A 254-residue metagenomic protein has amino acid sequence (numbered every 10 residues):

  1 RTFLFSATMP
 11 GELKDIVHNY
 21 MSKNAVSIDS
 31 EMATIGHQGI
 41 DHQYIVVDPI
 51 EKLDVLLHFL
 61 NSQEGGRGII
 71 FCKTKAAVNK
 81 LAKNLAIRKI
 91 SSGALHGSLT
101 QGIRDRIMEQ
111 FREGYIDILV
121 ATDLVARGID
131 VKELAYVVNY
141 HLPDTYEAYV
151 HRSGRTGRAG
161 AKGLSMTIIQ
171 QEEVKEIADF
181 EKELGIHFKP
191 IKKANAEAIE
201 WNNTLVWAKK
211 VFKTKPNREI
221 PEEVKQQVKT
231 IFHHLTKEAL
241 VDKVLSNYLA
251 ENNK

Functional and structural regions predicted by a protein language model:
R1-A33, F180-K182, I186: Post-DEXD/H (motif II) to motif III coupling segment of the RecA-like Helicase ATP-binding lobe
F3-L4, H42-P49, G93-Q101: Flexible beta-alpha connector loops of hexameric P-loop NTPases
F5-M9, K73-T74, T122-L124, Q170-E172: A short beta-strand-to-loop transition that corresponds to the Sensor-1 phosphate-sensing loop of AAA+ P-loop ATPases
S6, V17, I40, L56 (+7 more regions): Residue-level signature of catalytic and energy-coupling elements of molecular machines, predominantly ATP/GTP-dependent
A7, V26-T34, Y44-I50, Y140-P143 (+2 more regions): Conserved AAA+ ATPase "SRH/arginine-finger" region at the nucleotide-binding site
G39-N84, E223-Q227: Conserved interdomain hinge at the start of the Helicase C-terminal
N84, R88-L184: Conserved RecA-like helicase motor core of SF1/SF2 enzymes
G160-K254: Arginine-glycine-biased low-complexity disordered regions
